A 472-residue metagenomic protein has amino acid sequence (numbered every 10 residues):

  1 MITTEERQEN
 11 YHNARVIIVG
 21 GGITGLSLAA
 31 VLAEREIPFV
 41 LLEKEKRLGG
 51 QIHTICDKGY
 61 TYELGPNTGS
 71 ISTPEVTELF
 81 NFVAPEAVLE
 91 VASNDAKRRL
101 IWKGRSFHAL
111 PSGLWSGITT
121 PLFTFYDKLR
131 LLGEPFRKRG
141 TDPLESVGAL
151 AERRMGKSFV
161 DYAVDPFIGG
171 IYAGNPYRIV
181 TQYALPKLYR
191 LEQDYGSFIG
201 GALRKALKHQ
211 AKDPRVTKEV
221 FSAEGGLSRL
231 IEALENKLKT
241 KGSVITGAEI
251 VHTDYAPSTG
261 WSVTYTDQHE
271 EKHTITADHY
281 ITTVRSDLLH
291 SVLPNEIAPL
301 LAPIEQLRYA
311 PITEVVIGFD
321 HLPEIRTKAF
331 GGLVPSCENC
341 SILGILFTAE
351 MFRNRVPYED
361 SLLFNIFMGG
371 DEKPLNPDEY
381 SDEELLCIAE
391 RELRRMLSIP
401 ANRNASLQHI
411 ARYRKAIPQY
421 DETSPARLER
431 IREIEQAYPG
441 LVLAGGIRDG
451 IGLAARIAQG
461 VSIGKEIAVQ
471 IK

Functional and structural regions predicted by a protein language model:
I2, Y11, R35, A248-F364 (+2 more regions): Mid-domain catalytic core of redox enzymes that form a hydrophobic substrate pocket/lid adjacent to a catalytic redox
I2-T4, E9, P111-W115, T327-A329 (+1 more regions): Conserved flavin/dinucleotide-binding core of flavoenzymes
Y11, G133-T253: Active-site/ligand-binding neighborhood in enzyme catalytic cores
Y11-L41, A468: N-terminal Rossmann-like FAD-binding beta1-loop-alpha1 element of flavoenzymes
T24, R47, D287: Conserved Rossmann-like nucleotide-cofactor binding loop
A33-D57: Glycine-rich FAD pyrophosphate-binding loop
K58-R139: Dinucleotide-binding Rossmann-like beta1-alpha1 core, especially the glycine-rich loop that anchors the ADP
E75-A109, M155-D161, K237-T246, V251-W261: Feature captures the FAD/FMN-dependent oxidoreductase FAD-binding
